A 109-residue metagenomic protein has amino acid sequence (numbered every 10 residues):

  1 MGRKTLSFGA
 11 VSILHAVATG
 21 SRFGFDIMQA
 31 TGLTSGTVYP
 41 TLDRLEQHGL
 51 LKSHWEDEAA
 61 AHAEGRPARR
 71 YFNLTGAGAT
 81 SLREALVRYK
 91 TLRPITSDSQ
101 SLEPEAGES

Functional and structural regions predicted by a protein language model:
G2-Y39: N-terminal helix-turn-helix DNA-binding core of bacterial DNA-binding proteins
T19-F23, Q47-G49, A77-T80: Short, charged/polar surface micro-motifs in flexible loops or helix N-caps
V38-L50: Basic amphipathic alpha-helical segments that dock to polyanions
H48-G65: Beta-hairpin "wing" of winged helix-turn-helix
A68: Exposed loop/turn and edge beta-strand positions of beta-sandwich/beta-sheet ligand-binding modules
Y71-G76: Short, structured active-site "lid" loops
A77-S109: Amphipathic alpha-helical dimerization/coiled-coil segments that flank or bridge DNA-binding/regulatory modules
